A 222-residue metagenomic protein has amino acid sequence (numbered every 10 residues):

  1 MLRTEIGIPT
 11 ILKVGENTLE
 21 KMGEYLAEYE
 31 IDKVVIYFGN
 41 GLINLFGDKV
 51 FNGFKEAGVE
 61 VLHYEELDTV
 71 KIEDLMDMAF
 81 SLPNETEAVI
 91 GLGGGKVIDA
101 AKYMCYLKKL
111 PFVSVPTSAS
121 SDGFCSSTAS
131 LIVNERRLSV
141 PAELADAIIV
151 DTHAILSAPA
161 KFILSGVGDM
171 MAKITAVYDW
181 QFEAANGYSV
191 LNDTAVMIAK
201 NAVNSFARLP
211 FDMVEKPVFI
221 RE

Functional and structural regions predicted by a protein language model:
M1-A88: ATP/NTP phosphate-donor binding region
V14, H63, I90, V113-V115 (+1 more regions): General beta-strand structural signal in soluble alpha/beta enzymes
K21-Y25, K49, D77, S81 (+4 more regions): Alpha-helical scaffold segments in soluble metabolic enzymes
L42-I43, T69-V70, K96, A119 (+1 more regions): Glycine-/small-residue-rich active-site loops that bind phosphorylated ligands and cofactors
F46-D48, A100-K102, F124-C125, P159: Short glycine-/acidic-enriched loop or helix-start segments at secondary-structure transitions that form or flank
L82-M104, K108-A119: A short, small-residue-rich loop immediately preceding and capping a beta-strand
Y106-N204: A glycine/threonine-rich phosphate-anchoring loop and its flanking beta-alpha core in nucleotide/phosphate-binding
N192-E222: Active-site segments that bind and position negatively charged phosphate/pyrophosphate groups
